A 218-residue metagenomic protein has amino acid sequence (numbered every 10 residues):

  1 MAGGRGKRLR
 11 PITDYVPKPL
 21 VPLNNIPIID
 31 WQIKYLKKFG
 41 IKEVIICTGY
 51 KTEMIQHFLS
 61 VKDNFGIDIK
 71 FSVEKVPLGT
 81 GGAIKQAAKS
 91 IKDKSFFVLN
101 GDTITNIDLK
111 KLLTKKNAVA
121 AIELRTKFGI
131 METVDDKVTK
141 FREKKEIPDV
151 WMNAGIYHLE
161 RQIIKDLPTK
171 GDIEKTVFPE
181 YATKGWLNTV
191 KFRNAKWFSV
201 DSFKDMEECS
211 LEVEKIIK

Functional and structural regions predicted by a protein language model:
M1-I55: N-terminal glycine-rich phosphate-binding loop and ensuing alpha1 helix
R8, M54-H57, Q86, D108 (+2 more regions): Phosphate- and divalent-cation-binding pockets in alpha/beta enzyme and binding domains that engage nucleotide-derived
P11, V76, A121-I122, E146-D149: Short Gly/Pro-enriched turn/cap motifs at secondary-structure boundaries
N24, Y50, K75, F192-A195 (+1 more regions): Short beta->alpha linker loops
E43-I45, K70, F97, N188: A structural signal for isolated positions on well-ordered beta-strands in alpha/beta enzyme cores
Q56-D135: Conserved beta-loop-beta/alpha segment of the NTase-like Rossmann-fold superfamily that binds/positions NTPs
F97, I104, K110-T114, K137-K218: Catalytic-core segments of class I nucleotidyltransferases/pyrophosphorylases that form NMP-activated intermediates
